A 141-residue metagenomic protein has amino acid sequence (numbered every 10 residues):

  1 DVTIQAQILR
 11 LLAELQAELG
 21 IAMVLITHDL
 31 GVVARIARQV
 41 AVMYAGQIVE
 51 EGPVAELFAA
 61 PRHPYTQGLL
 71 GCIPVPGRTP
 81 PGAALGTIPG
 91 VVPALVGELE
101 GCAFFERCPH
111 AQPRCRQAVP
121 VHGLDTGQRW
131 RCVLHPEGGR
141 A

Functional and structural regions predicted by a protein language model:
D1: Conserved catalytic-loop position in the HRD/HxD motif
I4-A83: P-loop NTP-binding/switch modules centered on Walker-like glycine-rich loops
P53-A141: Charged, flexible cofactor/metal-binding loops and thiol motifs
